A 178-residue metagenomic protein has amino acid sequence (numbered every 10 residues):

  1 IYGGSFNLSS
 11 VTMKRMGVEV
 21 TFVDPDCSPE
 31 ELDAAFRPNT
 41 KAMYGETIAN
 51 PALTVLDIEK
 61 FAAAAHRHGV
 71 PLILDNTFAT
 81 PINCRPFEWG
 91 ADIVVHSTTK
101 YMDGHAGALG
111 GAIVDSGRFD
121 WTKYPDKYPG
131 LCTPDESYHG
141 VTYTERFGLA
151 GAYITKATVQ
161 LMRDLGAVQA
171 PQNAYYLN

Functional and structural regions predicted by a protein language model:
I1-N178: Conserved PLP-enzyme active-site core in the AAT-like
